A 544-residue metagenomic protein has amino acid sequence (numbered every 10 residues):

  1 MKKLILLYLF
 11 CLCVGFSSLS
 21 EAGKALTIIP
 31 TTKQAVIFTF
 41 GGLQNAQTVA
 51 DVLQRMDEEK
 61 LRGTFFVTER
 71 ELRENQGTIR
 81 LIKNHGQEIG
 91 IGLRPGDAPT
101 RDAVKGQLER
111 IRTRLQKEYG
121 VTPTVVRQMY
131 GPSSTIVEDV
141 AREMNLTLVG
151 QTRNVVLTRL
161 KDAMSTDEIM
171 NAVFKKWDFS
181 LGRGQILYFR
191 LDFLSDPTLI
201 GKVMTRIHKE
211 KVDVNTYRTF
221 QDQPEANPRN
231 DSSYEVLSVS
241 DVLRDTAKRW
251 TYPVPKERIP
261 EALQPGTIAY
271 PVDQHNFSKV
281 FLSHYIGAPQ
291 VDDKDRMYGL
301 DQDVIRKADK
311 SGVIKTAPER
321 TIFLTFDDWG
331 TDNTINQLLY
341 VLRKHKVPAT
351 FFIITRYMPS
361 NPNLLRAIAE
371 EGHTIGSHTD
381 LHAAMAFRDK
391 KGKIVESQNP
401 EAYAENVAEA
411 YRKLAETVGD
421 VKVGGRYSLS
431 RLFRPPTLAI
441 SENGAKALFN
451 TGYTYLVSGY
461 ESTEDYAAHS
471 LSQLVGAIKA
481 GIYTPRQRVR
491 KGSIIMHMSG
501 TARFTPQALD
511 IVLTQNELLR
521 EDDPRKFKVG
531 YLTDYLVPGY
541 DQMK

Functional and structural regions predicted by a protein language model:
M1-F40, N45-T64, R73, G77-R80 (+12 more regions): Terminal accessory/targeting
F40-G42, F65-R70, I91-P95, Q128-Y130 (+10 more regions): A cross-domain feature marking catalytic cores of carbohydrate-active enzymes and several ubiquitous metabolic/repair
L43-A50, G96-K117, P132-R183, D196-L199 (+4 more regions): Alpha-helical scaffold elements lining the catalytic groove of polysaccharide deacetylases
E59, H85-Q87, R142-V149, H345 (+2 more regions): Glycine-enriched alpha-helix->loop->beta-strand junction motifs that scaffold or abut catalytic
R73-L93, I368-L381, A386: Short, surface-exposed acidic-centric catalytic microdomains
F323, T334-F387, K391-R412: Glycine- and small hydrophobic-enriched segments that form the cores of compact globular domains
R426-Y427: Zinc-dependent metallopeptidase catalytic helix centered on the HExxH motif and its immediate flanking segment
